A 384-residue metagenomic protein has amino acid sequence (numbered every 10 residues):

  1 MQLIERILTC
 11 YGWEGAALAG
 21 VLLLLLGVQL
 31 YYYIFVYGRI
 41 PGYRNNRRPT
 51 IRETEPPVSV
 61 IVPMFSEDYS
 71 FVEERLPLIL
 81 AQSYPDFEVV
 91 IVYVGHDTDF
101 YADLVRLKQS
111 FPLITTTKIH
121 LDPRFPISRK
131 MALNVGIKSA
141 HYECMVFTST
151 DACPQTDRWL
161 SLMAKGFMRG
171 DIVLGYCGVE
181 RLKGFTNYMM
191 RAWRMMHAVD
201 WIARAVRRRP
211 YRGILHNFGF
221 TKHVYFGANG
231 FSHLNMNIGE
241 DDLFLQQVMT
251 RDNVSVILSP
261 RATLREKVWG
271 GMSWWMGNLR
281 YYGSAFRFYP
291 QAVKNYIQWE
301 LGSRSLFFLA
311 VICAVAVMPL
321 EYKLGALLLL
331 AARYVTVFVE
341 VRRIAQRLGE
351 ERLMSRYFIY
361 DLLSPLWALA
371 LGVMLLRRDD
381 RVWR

Functional and structural regions predicted by a protein language model:
M1-R52, V341: N-terminal membrane-anchoring/stem segments of glycan-assembly enzymes
P56-S59, E88: Cell-envelope/extracellular polymer assembly enzymes that use nucleotide-activated donors
L76-P123: Acidic donor-binding segment of Leloir-type glycosyltransferases
T116, L121, F125-S128, A132 (+5 more regions): Long helical/loop segments within the catalytic core of UDP-sugar-dependent glycosyltransferases, especially the large
M145: Short aromatic/hydrophobic "clamp" motif used to bind/position activated sugar donors
S149-K165: Acidic donor-binding/catalytic loop of UDP-sugar-dependent glycosyltransferases, especially processive GT2
I172-H197, F226, F231-Y296: Catalytic donor/gating beta->alpha subdomain of glycosyltransferases that bind UDP-sugars
R304-D380: Membrane-embedded multi-pass helical conduit in multi-pass membrane proteins, especially envelope-biosynthetic
